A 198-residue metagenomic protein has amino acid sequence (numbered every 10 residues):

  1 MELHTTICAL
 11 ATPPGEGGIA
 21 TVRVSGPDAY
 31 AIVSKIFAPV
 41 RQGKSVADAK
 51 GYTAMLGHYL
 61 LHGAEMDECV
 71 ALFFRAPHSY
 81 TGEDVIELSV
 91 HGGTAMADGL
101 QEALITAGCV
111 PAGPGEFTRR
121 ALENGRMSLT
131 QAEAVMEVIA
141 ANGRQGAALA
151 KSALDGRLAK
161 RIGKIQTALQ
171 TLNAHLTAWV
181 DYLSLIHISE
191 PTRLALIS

Functional and structural regions predicted by a protein language model:
M1-A148, S152, T167: A glycine-rich (often HGG/GG-containing) alpha/beta subdomain
L149-L172, V180, L185, S189: An accessory alpha-helical subdomain
I186-S198: Single conserved hydrophobic/aromatic residue that forms the stacking wall/gate of nucleotide- or nucleobase-binding
